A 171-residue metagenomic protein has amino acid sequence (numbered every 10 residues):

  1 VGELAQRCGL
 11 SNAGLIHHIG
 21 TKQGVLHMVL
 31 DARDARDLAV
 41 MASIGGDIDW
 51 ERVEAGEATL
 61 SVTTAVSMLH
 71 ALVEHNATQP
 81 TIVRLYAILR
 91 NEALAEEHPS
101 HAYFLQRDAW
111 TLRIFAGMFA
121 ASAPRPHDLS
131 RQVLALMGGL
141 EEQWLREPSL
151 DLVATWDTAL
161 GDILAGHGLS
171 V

Functional and structural regions predicted by a protein language model:
V1-M28: Helix-turn-helix
L4, V29-R33, D37, F115: Generic hydrophobic, amphipathic alpha-helix propensity
I19, I88-E96: Short helix-capping/turn signature of helix-turn-helix
Q23, R33-D34, G138-E142: Conserved acidic functional residues
M28, M41-I82, L129-V133: Hydrophobic alpha-helical connector segments
L38-A39, V62-S67, T78-I82, E97-A121 (+2 more regions): Amphipathic alpha-helical packing segments from all-alpha helical-bundle domains
E97-Q106, A120-V171: Hydrophobic/aromatic-rich alpha-helical bundle segments in the mid-to-C-terminal region
